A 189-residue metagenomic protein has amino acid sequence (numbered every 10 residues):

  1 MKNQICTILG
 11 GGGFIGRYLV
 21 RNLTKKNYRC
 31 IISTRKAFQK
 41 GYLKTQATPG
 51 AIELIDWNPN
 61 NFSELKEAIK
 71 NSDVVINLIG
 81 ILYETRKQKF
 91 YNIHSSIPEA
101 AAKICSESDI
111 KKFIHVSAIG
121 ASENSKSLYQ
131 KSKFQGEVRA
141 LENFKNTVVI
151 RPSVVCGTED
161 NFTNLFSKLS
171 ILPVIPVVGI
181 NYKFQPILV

Functional and structural regions predicted by a protein language model:
Q4-Y28: N-terminal Rossmann NAD(P)H-binding glycine-rich loop of SDR-like oxidoreductase domains
I5, D73-V74, K112: Structural motif
G10, T34, S117: Short beta-strand/turn micro-motifs composed of small residues that flank or help shape donor/cofactor-binding pockets
Y28-F38: Conserved glycine-rich Rossmann-like NAD(P)H-binding loop of the short-chain dehydrogenase/reductase
R29, I81-L82, F90-N143, T147-V154: Conserved Rossmann-fold NAD(P)-dependent oxidoreductase catalytic core, especially the SDR/UDP-sugar
F38-Q39, A47-A100, I104-E107, I119-E123: NAD(P)H-binding glycine-rich loop region in Rossmannoid oxidoreductase-like domains and their noncatalytic homologs
S127, V148-K168, K183-Q185: Flexible, glycine-rich beta-alpha linker
K168-V189: A conserved pocket-lining segment of Rossmann-fold NAD(P)-dependent short-chain dehydrogenase/reductase
